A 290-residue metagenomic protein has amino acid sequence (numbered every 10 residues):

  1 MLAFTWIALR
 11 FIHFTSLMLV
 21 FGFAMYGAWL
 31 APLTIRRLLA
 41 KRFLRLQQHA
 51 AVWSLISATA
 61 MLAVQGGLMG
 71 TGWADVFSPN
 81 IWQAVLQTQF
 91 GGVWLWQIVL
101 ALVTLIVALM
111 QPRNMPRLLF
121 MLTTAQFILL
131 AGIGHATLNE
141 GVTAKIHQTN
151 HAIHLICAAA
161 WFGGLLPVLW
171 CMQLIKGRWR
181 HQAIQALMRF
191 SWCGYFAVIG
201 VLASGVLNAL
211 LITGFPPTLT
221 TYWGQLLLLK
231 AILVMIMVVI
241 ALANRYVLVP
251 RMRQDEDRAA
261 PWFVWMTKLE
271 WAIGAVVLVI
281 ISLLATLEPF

Functional and structural regions predicted by a protein language model:
M1-F290: Polytopic transmembrane helical bundles with strong interfacial aromatic enrichment
